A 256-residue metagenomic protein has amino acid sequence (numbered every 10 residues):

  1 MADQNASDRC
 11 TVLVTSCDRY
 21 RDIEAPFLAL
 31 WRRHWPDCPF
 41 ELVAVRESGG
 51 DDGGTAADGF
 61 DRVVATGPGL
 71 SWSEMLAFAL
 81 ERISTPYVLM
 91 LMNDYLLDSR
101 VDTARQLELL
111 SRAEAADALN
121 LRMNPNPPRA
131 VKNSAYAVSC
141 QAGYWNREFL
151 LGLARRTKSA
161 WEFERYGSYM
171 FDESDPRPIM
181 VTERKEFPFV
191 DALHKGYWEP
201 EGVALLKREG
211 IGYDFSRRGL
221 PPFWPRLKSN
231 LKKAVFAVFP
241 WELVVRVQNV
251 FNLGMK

Functional and structural regions predicted by a protein language model:
M1-P68, L80-R82, P86-Y87: N-terminal anchoring/stem segment of glycosyltransferases
D8, A116, G210-K256: Membrane-proximal basic amphipathic "stem/tether" segments
P86-L96: Short beta-strand-to-loop acidic/aromatic patch adjacent to the donor-nucleotide binding site
S99-P125: Conserved donor-nucleotide/metal-binding helix-loop-beta segment in metal-dependent transferases, i.e., the alpha-helix
P127-A135, F149: Short, flexible, basic/aromatic active-site loop/helix in glycosyltransferases
V138-E201: Catalytic core and acceptor-binding pocket of nucleotide-sugar-dependent glycosyltransferases
I179-S229: PAPS-dependent sulfotransferase catalytic core
